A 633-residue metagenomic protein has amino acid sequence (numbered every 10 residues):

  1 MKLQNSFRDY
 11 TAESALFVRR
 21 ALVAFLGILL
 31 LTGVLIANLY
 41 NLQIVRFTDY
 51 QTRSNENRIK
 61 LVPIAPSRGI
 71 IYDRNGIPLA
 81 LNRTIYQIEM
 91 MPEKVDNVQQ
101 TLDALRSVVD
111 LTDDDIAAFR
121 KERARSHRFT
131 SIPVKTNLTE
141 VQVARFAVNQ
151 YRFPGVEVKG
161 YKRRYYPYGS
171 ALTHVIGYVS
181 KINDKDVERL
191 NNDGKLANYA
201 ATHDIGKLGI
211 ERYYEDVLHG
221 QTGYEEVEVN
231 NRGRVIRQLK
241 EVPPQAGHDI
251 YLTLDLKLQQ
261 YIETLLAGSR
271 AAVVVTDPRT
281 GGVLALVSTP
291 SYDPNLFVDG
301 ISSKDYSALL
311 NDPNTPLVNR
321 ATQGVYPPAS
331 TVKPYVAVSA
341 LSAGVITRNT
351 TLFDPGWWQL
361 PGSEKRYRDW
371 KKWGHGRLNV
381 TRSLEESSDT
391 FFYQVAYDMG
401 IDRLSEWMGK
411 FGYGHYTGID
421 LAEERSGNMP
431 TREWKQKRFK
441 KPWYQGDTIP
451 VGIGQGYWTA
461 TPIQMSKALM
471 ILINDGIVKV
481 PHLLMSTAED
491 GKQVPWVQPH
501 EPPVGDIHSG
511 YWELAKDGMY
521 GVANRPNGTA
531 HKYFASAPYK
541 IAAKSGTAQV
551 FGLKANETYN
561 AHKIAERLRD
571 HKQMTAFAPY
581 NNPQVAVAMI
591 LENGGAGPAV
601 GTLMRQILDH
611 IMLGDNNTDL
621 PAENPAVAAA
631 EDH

Functional and structural regions predicted by a protein language model:
M1-S303, V325, T347-R348, F353 (+9 more regions): Periplasmic/cell-envelope proteins involved in peptidoglycan metabolism and beta-lactam response
K2-T11, A80, V229-L239, R279-T331 (+3 more regions): Beta-lactam-recognizing serine transpeptidase/beta-lactamase-like catalytic domain environment
